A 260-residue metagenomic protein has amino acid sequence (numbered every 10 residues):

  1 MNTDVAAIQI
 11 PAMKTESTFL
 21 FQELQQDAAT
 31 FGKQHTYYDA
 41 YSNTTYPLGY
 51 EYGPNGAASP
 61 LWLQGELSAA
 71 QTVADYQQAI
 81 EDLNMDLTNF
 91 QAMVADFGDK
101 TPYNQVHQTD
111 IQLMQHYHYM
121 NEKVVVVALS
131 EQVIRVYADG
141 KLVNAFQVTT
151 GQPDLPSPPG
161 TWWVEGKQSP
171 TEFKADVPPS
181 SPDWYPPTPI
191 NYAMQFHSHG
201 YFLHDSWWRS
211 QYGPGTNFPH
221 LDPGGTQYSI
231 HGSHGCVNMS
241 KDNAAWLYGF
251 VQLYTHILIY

Functional and structural regions predicted by a protein language model:
M1-A29, V73-G98: Long, charged/polar, soluble alpha-helical segments
T3-Q64, P179-Y260: Exported/periplasmic cell-wall-interacting domains
A6, S68, T72, M85-T88 (+6 more regions): Sec-exported extracytoplasmic/periplasmic mature domains
Q64-V124, V136, A145: Long amphipathic alpha-helical scaffold segments
N104-N217, G249: Gly/Pro-biased beta-strand-loop elements
